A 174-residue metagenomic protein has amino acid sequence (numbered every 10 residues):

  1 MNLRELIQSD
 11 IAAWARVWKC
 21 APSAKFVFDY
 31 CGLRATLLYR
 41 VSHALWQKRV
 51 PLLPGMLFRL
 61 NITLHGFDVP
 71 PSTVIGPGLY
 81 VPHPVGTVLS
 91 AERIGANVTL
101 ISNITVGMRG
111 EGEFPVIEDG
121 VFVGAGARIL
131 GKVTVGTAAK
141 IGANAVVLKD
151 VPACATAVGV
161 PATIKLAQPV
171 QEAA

Functional and structural regions predicted by a protein language model:
M1-H65, E172-A174: Terminal amphipathic alpha-helical/low-complexity segments used for targeting or macromolecular assembly
H65, P70-P71, G76-P77, P82-V85 (+11 more regions): Left-handed beta-helix
